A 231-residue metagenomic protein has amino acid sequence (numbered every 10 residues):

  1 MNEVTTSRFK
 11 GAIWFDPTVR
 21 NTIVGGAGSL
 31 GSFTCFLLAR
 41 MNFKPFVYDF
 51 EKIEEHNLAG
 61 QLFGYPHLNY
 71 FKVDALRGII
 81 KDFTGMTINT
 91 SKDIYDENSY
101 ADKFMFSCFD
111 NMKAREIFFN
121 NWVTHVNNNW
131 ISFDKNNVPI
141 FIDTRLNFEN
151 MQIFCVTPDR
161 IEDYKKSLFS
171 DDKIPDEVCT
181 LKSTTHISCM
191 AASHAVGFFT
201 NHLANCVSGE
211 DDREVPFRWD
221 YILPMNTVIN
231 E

Functional and structural regions predicted by a protein language model:
M1-T22: N-terminal charged helix/coil linker that caps or initiates catalytic domains
F15-N21, Y100-F104, C108-E231: Glycine-rich phosphate/adenylate-binding loop
I23-G25, V47: Hydrophobic Val/Ile/Leu positions in short beta-strands of Rossmann-like dinucleotide-binding domains
L30-G31: Hydrophobic/small residue at the entry helix of a nucleotide-binding pocket
T34-C35, L76: Hydrophobic residues within alpha-helices that form the first helical element adjacent to the glycine-rich loop
L38: Aromatic pocket-lining residues of Rossmann-like dinucleotide-binding sites
F43-T84: Glycine-rich phosphate-binding loop and adjoining beta1-alpha1-beta2 segment of Rossmann-like nucleotide-binding folds
F71-K103, F109-A114: A structured beta-alpha segment of the ubiquitous adenosine-cofactor-binding alpha/beta core
